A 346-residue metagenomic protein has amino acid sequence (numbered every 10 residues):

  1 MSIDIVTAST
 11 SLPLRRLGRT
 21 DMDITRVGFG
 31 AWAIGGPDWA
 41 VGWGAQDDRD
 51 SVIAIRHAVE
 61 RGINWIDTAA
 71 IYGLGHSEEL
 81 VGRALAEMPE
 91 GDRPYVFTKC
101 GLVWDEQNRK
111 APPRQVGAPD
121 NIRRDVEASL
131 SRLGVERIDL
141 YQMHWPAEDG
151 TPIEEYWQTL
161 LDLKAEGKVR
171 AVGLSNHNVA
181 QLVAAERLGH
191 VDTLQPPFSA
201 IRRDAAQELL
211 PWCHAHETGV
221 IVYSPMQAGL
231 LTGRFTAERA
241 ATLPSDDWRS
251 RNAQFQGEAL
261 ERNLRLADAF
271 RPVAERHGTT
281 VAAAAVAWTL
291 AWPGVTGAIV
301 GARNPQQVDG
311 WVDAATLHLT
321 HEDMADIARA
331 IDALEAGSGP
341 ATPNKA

Functional and structural regions predicted by a protein language model:
M1-Y95: N-terminal binding-site loop/beta-alpha segment at the start of enzyme catalytic domains that lines or forms
I3-I5, S11-L14, P146-L334: Beta/alpha (TIM)-barrel catalytic core signal, keyed to glycine-rich beta->alpha loops juxtaposed to Asp/Glu that bind
G36-R49, N108-R123, E148: Active-site mouth loops of central-metabolism enzymes
G44-A58, G117-L133, N178-A184: Short, acidic/polar
H57, R61, R132-L133, G167 (+1 more regions): Structural motif
D67-T68, V81, F97-T98, L174 (+1 more regions): Hydrophobic residues in well-ordered beta-strands that form the structural core
D92-D105: A short, structured active-site edge motif that brings together acidic residues
L130-D149: Active-site groove signature of glycoside hydrolases
